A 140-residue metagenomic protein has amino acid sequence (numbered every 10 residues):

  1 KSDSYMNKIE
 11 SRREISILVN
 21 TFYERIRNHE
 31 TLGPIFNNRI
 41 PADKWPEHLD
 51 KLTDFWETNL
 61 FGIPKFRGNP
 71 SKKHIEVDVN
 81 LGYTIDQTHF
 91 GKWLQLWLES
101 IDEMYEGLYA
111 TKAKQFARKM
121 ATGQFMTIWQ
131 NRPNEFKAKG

Functional and structural regions predicted by a protein language model:
K1-G140: Core of compact, soluble alpha-helical bundle domains
